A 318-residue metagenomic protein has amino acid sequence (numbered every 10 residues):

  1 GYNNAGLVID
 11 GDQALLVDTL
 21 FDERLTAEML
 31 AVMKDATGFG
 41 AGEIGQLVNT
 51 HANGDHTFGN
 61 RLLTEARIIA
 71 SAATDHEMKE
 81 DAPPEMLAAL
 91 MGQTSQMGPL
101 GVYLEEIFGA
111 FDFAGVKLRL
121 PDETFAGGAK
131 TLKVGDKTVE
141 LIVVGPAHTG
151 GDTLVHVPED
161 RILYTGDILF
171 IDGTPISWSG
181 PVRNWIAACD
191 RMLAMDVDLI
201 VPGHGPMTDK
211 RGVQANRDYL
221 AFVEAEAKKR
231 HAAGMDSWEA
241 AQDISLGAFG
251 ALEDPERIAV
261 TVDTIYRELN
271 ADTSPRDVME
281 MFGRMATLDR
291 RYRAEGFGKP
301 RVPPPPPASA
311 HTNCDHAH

Functional and structural regions predicted by a protein language model:
G1-D35, T153-G166: Conserved beta-strand hairpin/beta-sheet module of binuclear metal-dependent hydrolase folds, prominently
V8, D18, M33, H51 (+9 more regions): Divalent metal-coordination and catalytic microenvironments
D12-Q13, R24-A70, M195-D196: Active-site metal-binding motif and surrounding structural segment of the metallo-beta-lactamase
V17-T19, E43-H51, I69-A72, V144 (+2 more regions): Active-site neighborhood of phospho(di)ester-bond hydrolases with catalytic His/Asp-centered motifs
K79, P83-V143, E159, C189 (+1 more regions): Metallo-beta-lactamase
T138-D196: Active-site-proximal loop/helix segments of hydrolase catalytic cores
I162, N184-F249: Divalent-metal (often Zn2+) His-rich catalytic cores of metallo-beta-lactamase-fold enzymes
A232-H318: C-terminal regulatory/interaction regions
